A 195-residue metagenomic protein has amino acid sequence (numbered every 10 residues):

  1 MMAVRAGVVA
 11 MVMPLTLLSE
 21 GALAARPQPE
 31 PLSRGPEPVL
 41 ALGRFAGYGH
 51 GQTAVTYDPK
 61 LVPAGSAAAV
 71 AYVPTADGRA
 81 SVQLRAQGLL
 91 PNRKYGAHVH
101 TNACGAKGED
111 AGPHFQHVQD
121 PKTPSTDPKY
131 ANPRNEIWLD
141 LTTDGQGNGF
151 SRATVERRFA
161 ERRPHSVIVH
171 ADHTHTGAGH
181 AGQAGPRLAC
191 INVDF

Functional and structural regions predicted by a protein language model:
M2-K94, V99-F195: N-terminal leader/targeting pre-sequences
